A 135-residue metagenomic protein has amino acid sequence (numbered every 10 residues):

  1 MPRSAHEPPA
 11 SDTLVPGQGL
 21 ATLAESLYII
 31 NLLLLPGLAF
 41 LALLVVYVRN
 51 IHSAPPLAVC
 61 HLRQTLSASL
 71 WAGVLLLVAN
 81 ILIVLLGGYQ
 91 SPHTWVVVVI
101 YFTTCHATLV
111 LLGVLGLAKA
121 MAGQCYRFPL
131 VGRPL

Functional and structural regions predicted by a protein language model:
P2-L32, L38-F40, L44-A68, V114-L135: Membrane-interface extramembranous regions at the lipid-water interface
G19-F40, L66-G113: Hydrophobic alpha-helical transmembrane segments in multi-pass membrane proteins
